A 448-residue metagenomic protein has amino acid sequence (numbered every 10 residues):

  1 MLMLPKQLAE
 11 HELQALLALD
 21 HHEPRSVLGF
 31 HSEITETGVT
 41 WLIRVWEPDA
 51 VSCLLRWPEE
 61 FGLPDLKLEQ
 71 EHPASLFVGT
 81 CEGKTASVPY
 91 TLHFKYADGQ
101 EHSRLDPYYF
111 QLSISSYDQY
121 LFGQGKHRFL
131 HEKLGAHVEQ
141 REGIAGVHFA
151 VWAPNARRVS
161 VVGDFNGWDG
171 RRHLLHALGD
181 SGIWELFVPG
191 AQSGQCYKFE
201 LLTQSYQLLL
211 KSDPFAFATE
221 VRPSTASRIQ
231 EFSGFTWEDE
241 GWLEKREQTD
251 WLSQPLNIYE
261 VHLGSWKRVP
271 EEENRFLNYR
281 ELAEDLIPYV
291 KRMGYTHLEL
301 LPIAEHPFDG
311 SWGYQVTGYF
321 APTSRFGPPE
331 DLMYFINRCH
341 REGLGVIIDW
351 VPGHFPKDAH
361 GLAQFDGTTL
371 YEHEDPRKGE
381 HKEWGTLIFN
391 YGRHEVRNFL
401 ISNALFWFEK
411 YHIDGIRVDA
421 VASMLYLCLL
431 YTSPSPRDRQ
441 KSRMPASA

Functional and structural regions predicted by a protein language model:
M1-T37, L63, E71-A153, L178-E260 (+2 more regions): The feature marks proteins involved in alpha-glucan
W46-S52, W152-R158: Short proline/glycine-enriched turn/loop motifs at strand-loop junctions of beta-rich domains
V151, V261, L300, C339 (+2 more regions): Conserved, mostly hydrophobic/aromatic
Y259, L298, V346-I348, I416: Hydrophobic faces of well-ordered beta-strands that scaffold small-molecule active sites in alpha/beta enzyme cores
V269, N274-L277, Y289-D331, F355-P356 (+1 more regions): Aromatic-lined carbohydrate-binding/catalytic grooves of carbohydrate-active enzymes
Y289, M293, E395-I416: An active-site-proximal structural segment forming one wall of the substrate-binding cleft that immediately precedes
A363-F399: Active-site-adjacent "subsite" loops/lids of carbohydrate-active enzymes
Y431-Q440: Conserved small/polar residues in nucleotide/adenosyl-binding loops
